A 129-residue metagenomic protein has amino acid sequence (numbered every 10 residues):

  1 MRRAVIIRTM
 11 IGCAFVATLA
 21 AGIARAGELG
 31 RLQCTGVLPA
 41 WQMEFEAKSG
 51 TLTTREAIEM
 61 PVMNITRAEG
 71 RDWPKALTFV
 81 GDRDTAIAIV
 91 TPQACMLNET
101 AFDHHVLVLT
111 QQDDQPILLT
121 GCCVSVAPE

Functional and structural regions predicted by a protein language model:
M1-V5: N-terminal secretory signal peptides that target proteins for export/translocation
T9-A20: Bacterial N-terminal signal peptides
A26-E129: Cysteine-centric segments in proteins
